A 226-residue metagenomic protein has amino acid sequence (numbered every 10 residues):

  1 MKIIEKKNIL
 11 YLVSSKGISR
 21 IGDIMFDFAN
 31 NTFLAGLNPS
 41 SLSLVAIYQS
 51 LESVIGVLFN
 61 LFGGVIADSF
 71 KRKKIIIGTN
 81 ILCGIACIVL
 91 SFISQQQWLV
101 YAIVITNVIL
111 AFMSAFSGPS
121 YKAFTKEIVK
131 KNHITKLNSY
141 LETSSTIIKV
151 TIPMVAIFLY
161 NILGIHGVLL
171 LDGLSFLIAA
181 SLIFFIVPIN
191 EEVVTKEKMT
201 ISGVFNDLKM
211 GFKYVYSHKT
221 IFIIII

Functional and structural regions predicted by a protein language model:
M1-I9, I189-I225: Juxtamembrane intracellular "pre-TM" segments in multi-pass secondary transporters
K6, N38-P39, S69, Q96-Q97 (+2 more regions): Helix-loop interface residues and adjacent transmembrane-helix termini in multi-pass membrane transporters, primarily
L10-N30, Y48-V65, K71-A86, A102-Y160 (+3 more regions): Substrate-agnostic recognition of the 12-TM MFS/MFS-like secondary transporter fold
A29-S40, S91-S94, T151-L171: Transmembrane alpha-helix termini and helix-breaking/packing motifs in multi-pass membrane transporters
S41-Q49: Juxtamembrane helix-start elements in MFS-like secondary transporters
I81-Q97: C-terminal ends and interior cores of transmembrane alpha-helices in multi-pass membrane transporters/permeases
V89-S94, L110, L182-I183: MFS-fold secondary transporters
A123, E127, I165, L169-M199: Helix-loop junctions on the cytosolic side of multi-pass membrane transporters, especially the intracellular loop
